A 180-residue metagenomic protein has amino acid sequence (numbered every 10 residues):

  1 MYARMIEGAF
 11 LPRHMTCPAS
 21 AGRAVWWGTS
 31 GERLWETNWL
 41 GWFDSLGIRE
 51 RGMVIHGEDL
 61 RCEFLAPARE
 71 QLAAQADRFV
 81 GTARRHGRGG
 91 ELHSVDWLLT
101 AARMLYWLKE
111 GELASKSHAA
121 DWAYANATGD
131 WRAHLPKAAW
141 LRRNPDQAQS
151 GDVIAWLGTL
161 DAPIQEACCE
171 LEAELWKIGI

Functional and structural regions predicted by a protein language model:
M1-E91: Conserved NTP/Mg2+-binding pocket subregion across the NTase superfamily
M1-M5, W97, I180: Short glycine-rich, low-complexity/disordered patches
G22-R23, G31, W35-N38, H93 (+6 more regions): Acidic, low-complexity intrinsically disordered regions
W27-G28, E36, L40-F43, L98 (+6 more regions): Short linear interaction motif-like sites in intrinsically disordered regions of transcription factors
F64, G89, H93, D152 (+1 more regions): Non-transmembrane, amphipathic alpha-helical segments
L72-Q75, W97, W156: Amphipathic alpha-helix face/heptad-repeat signature
R78-K137: Extended, basic/helix-rich recognition subdomains
E112-I180: Structured mid-to-C-terminal alpha-helical surface segments
